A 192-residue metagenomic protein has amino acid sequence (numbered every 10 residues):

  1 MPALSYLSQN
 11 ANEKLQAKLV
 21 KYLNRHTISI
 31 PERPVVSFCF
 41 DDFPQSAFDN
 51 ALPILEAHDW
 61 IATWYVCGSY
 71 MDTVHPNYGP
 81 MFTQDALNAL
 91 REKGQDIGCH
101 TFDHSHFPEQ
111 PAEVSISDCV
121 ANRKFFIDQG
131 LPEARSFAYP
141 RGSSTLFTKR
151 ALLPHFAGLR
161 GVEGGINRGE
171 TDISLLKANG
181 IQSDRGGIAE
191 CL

Functional and structural regions predicted by a protein language model:
M1-F38, S46, P80-M81: N-terminal pre-catalytic segment of deacetylase/amide-hydrolase enzymes
S37-F40, G98: Generic enzyme active-site microenvironment
F40-D42, S46-F48, H58: Conserved beta-strand->loop/alpha-helix structural units within folded catalytic cores of enzymes with alpha/beta
N50-I54, F147-A151, C191: A short acidic, amphipathic alpha-helical/loop segment
E56-F147, P154-A157, G169-L176, G180: Metal-dependent polysaccharide deacetylase catalytic core of the NodB/CE4 family, i.e., the active-site-bearing domain
E113, G180-L192: Catalytic grooves of carbohydrate-active enzymes
P154-G161, I188-L192: Catalytic-core region of carbohydrate-active enzymes that cleave or remodel glycosidic bonds
V162-N167: Short, polar loop motifs at secondary-structure junctions
